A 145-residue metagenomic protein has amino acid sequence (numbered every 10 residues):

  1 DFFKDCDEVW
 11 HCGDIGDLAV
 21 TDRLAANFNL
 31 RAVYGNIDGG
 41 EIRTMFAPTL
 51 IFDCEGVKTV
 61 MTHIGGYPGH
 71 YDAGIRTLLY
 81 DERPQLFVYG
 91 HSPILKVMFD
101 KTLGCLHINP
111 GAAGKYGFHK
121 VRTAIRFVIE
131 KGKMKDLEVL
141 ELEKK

Functional and structural regions predicted by a protein language model:
D1-C54: Core catalytic region of metal-dependent phosphoesterases/phosphodiesterases, especially metallo-beta-lactamase-like
D14, G35, H63, H91 (+1 more regions): Active-site glycine-centered loops adjacent to acidic/histidine catalytic or metal-binding residues that shape
R31, H70-K133: Conserved beta-sheet core of the metallophosphoesterase superfamily
D38-R83, K115-Y116: Active-site-proximal segments of metal-dependent phosphoesterases and phosphodiesterases across multiple
T49-I51, A124-R126, V139: Conserved hydrophobic/aromatic beta-strand scaffold that supports enzyme active sites
K58-I64, C105-G111, V139: Active-site-proximal beta-strand elements of phosphoester/diester hydrolases
L137-K145: Short, solvent-exposed aromatic-acidic interface loops
